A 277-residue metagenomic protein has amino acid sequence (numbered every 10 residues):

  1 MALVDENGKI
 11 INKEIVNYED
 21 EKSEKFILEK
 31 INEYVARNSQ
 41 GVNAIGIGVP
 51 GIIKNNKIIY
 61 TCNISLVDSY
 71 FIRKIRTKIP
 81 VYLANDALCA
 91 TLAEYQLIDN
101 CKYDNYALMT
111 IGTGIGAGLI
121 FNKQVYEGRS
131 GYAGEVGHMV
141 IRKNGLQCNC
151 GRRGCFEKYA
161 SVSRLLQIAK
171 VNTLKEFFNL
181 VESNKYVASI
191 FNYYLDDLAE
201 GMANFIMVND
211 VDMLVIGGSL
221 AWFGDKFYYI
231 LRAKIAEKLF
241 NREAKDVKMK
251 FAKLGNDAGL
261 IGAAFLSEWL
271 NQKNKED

Functional and structural regions predicted by a protein language model:
A2, G46-G48, V215-G217: Short, well-ordered beta-strand segments
A2-G8, E14-I15, S23-E24, P80-Y82 (+1 more regions): Glycine/GP-enriched mid-protein hinge/lid loop-to-helix segment characteristic of carbohydrate kinases
V4, N85-Q96, W222-D277: Glycine-rich phosphate-binding/hydrolytic loop that grips phosphoryl groups
I10, I53, I58, V125-Y126: Hydrophobic "anchor" residues
E14-V42, F156-K158, R164-R232, V247-A252 (+1 more regions): Adenine-nucleotide phosphate-binding core of ATP-dependent small-molecule kinases
E19-N32, A36, G41-I45, G51-N105 (+1 more regions): Glycine-rich phosphate-binding loop and adjoining helix at the ATP-binding site of ATP-dependent phosphoryl-transfer
P50-I52, G112-G114, L220: Short glycine-rich anion-binding loops that position phosphate/pyrophosphate groups of nucleotides and phosphorylated
